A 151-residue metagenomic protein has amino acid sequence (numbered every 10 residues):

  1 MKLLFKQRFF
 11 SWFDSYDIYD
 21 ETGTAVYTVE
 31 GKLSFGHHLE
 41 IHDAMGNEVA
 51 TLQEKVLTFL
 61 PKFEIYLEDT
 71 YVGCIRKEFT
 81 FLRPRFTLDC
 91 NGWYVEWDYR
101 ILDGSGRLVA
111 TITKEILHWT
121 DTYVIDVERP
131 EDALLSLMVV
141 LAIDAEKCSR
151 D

Functional and structural regions predicted by a protein language model:
M1-D151: Intrinsically disordered, low-complexity proline/glycine-rich segments
